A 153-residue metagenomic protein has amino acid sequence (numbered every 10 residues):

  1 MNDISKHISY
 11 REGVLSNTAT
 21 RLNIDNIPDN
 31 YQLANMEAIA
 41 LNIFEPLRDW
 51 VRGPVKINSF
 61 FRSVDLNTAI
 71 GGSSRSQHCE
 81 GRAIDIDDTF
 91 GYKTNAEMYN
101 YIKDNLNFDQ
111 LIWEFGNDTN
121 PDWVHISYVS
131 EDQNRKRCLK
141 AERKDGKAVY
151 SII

Functional and structural regions predicted by a protein language model:
M1-R48, E142-I153: Extracytoplasmic cell-surface/polysaccharide-interacting catalytic and binding patches
A40-I43, G53, L66, R82 (+2 more regions): Amphipathic alpha-helical interface surfaces
E45-G71: Extended, low-complexity, intrinsically disordered C-terminal regulatory tails of eukaryotic serine/threonine kinases
K56-N58, A83-D87, H125: Structural recognition of the beta-strand scaffold that forms the well-ordered cores of secreted hydrolase catalytic
A69-G72, L106-F108: Short acidic (Asp/Glu) patches
G71-S76, W113-F115: Catalytic micro-motifs at enzyme active sites that drive phosphoryl/nucleotidyl and oxygen chemistry
S74-A96: Acidic, His- and aromatic-enriched active-site or binding-groove loops in soluble protein domains that engage sugars
D88-I153: Catalytic cores and adjacent binding grooves of peptidoglycan-active enzymes
